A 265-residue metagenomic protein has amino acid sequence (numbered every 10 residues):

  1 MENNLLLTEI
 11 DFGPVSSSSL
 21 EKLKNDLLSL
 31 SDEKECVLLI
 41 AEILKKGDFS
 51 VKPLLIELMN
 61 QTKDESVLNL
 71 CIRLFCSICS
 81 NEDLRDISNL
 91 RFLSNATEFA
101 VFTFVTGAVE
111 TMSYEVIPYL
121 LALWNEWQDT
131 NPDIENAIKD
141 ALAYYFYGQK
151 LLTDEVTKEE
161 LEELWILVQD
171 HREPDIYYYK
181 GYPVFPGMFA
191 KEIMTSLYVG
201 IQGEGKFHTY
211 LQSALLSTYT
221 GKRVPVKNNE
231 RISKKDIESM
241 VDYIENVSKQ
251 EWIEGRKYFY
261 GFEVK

Functional and structural regions predicted by a protein language model:
M1-V15, L23, E35, D64-V67 (+1 more regions): Long, helix-rich interaction regions
F12-S16, L44-G47: Alpha-solenoid helical repeat scaffolds
L20, F49-K52, L84-R85, I117: Core helices of alpha-solenoid repeat scaffolds
L20-N25, V37-L39: Eukaryotic low-complexity, mixed-charge intrinsically disordered interaction/regulatory segments enriched in acidic
K34-K45, E57-L58, E65-S77, T103-T106: Non-membrane alpha-helical segments in proteins
L54, L70, D86-I87, Y119: A short acidic, amphipathic alpha-helical/loop segment
F75, E82-D86, F92: Ordered, small/hydrophobic-rich secondary-structure cores
